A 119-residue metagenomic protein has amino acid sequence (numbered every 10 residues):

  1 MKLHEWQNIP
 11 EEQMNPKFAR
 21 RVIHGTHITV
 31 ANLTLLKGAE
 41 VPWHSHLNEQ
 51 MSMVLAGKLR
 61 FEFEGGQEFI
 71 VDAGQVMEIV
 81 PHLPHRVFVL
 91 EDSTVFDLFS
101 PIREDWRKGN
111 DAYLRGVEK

Functional and structural regions predicted by a protein language model:
M1-H27, A31, D111-K119: A short, N-terminal "cap"/entry segment at the start of jelly-roll beta-barrel domains of the cupin/DSBH fold
T29-S45: Conserved short histidine dyad/triad with adjacent acidic residue
L35-L36, H46-F61: Short, conserved beta-strand element in jelly-roll/cupin
E40-V41, R60, V76-M77, P81-R86: Histidine-centered metal-chelating micro-motifs
L55-A56, D72-A73, E91: A cytosolic small-molecule/anion-sensing beta-strand core signal
G65-P81: Short acidic-glycine-tyrosine-enriched beta hairpin
P81-D105: Ligand-binding loop in jelly-roll beta-barrel domains
